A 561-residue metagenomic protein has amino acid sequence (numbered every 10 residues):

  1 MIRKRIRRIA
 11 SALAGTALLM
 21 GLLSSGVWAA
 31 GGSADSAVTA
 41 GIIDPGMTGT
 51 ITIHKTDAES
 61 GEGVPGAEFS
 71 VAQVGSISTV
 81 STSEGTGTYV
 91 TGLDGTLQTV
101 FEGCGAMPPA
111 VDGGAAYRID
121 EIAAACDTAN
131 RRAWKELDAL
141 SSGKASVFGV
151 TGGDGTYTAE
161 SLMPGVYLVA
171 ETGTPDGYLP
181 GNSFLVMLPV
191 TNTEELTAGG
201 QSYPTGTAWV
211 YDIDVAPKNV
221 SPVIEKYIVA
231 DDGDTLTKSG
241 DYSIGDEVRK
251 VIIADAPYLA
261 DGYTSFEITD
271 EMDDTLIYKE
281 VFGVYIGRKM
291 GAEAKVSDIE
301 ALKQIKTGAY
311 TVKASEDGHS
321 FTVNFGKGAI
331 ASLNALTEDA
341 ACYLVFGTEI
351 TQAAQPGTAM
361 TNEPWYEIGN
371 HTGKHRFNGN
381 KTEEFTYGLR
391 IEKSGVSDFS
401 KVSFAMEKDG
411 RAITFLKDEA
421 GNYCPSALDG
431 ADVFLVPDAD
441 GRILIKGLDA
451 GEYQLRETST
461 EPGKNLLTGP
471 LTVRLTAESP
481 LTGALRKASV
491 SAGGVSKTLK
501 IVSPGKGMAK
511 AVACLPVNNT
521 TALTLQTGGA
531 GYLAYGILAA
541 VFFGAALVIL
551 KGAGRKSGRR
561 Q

Functional and structural regions predicted by a protein language model:
I2-Q561: Solvent-exposed loop/turn and edge beta-strand elements of beta-rich ligand-binding domains
